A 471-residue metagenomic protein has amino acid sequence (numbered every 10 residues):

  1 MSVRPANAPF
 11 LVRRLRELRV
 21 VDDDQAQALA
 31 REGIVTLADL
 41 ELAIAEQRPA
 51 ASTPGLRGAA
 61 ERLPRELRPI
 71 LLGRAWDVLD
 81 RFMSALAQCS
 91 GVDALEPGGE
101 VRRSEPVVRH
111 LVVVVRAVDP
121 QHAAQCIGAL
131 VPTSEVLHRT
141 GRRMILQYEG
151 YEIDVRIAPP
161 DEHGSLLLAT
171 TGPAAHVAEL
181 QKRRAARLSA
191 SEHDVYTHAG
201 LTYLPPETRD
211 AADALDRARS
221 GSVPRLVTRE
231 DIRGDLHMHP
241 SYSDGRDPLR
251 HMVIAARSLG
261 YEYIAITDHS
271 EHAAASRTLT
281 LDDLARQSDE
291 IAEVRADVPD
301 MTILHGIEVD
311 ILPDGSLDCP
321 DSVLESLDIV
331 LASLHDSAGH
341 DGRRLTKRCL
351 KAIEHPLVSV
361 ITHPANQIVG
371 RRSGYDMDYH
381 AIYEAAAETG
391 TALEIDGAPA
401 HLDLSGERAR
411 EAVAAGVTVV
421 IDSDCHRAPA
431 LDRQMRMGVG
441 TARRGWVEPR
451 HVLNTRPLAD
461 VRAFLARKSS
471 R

Functional and structural regions predicted by a protein language model:
M1-R65, R184-A185: Helix-hairpin-helix
S2-L15, E61-M83, P205-I232: Long, charged amphipathic helices and adjacent flexible linkers at domain junctions
F10, D24, D77, A175 (+1 more regions): Charged, alpha-helix-enriched surfaces in structured cytosolic catalytic cores of large nucleotide-utilizing machines
D80-H122: Active-site nucleotide-donor binding segment shared across nucleotidyl transfer reactions
D93-G98, L137, I303-H305: Short beta-strand elements
L95-E100, G234-M238, E308: Two-metal-ion RNase H-like nuclease active-site motif
S104-P240, P248-G260, I264-I266, E271-M301 (+1 more regions): Charged catalytic cores and adjacent phosphate/nucleic-acid-binding surfaces used for phosphate/nucleic-acid chemistry
G306-V309, M437: Active-site catalytic microenvironments in core metabolic enzymes, especially phosphate/sugar-handling
